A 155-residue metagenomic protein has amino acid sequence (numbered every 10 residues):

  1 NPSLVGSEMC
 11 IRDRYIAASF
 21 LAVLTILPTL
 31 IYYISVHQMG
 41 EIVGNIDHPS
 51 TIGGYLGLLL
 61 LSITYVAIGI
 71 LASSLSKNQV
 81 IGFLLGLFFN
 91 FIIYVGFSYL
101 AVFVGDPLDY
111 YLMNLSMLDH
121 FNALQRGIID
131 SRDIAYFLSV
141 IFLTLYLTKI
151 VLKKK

Functional and structural regions predicted by a protein language model:
N1-G6, C10-I11: Single conserved hydrophobic/aromatic residue that forms the stacking wall/gate of nucleotide- or nucleobase-binding
G6, V43-H48, F97-S98: Short amphipathic alpha-helical segments, especially helix-boundary/capping motifs
S7, P28-I34, S76-F91, L112: Hydrophobic alpha-helical transmembrane segments
C10, L59, F121-N122: A general structural-boundary detector
Y15-Q79: Secretory targeting signals
Y33-H37, G69, S73, K77 (+4 more regions): Membrane-water interface at transmembrane helix exits
G82-V151: Terminal transmembrane helical anchor/hairpin motif
